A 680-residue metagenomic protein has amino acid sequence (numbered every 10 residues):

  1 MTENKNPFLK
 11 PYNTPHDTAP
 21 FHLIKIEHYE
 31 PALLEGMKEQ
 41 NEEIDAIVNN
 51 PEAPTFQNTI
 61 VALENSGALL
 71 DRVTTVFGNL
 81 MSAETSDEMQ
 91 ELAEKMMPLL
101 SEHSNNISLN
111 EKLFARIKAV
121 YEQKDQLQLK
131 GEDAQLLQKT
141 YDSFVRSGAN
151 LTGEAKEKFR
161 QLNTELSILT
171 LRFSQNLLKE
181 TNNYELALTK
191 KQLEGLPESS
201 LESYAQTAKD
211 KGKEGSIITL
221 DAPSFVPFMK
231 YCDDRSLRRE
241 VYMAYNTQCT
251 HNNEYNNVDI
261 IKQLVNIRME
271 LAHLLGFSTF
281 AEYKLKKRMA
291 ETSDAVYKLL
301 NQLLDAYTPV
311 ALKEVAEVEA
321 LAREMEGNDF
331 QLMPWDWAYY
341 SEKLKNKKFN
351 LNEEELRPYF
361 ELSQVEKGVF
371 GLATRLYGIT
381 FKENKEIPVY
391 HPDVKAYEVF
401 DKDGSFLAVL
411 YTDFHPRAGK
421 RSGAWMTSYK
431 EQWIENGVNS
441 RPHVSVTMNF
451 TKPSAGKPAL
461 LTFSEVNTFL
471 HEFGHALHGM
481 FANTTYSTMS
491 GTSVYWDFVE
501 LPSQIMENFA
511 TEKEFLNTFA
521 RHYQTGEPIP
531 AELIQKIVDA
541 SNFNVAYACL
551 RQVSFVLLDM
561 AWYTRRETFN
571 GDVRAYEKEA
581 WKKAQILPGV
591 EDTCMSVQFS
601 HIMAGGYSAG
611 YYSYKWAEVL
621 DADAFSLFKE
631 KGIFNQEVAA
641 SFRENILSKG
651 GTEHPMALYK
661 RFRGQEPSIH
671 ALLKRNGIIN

Functional and structural regions predicted by a protein language model:
T2-H28, E35, G195, G215-S216 (+9 more regions): C-terminal, non-catalytic "cap/extension" segments appended to globular domains
T2-P197, F628: N-terminal helix-rich structural modules
N13-H28, F77-M96, A119-Q161, T219-D259 (+6 more regions): Short His/Asp/Glu-rich catalytic/ion-coordination signatures at enzyme active sites or charged loops
K38, E42, A46-A53, L69-S86 (+26 more regions): Intrinsically disordered or highly flexible coil/loop and linker segments, enriched in small and charged/polar residues
A68-N79, Q138, D142, M243 (+3 more regions): Short, hydrophobic/amphipathic alpha-helical patches that form generic packing surfaces within helical domains
E132, L136-L137, E165-I168, Q175 (+8 more regions): Active-site-proximal, well-structured secondary-structure segments within enzyme catalytic domains
N257-M269, H443-V446, T484, K649-G651: Short, hydrophobic/aliphatic alpha-helical segments
T451-F469: Short pre-active-site segment immediately N-terminal to the catalytic Zn-binding motif
